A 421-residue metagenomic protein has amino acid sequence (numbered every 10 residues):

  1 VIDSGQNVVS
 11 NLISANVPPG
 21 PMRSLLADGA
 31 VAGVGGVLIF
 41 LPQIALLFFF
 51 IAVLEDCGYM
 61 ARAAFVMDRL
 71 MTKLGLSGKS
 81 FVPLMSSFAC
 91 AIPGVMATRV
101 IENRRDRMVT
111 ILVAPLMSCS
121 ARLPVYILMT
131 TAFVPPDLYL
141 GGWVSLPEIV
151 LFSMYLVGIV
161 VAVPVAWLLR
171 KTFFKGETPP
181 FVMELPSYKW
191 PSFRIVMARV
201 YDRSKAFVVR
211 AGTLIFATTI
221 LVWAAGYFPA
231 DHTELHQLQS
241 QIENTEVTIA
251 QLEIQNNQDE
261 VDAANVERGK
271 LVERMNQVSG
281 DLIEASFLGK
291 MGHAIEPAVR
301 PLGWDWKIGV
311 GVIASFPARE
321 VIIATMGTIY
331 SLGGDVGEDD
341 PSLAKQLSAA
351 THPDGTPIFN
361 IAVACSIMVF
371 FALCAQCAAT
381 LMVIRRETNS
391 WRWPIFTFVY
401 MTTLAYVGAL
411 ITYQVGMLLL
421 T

Functional and structural regions predicted by a protein language model:
V1-A30, V34, L74, V95-T110 (+1 more regions): Extended, low-charge hydrophobic alpha-helical regions
S4, V8, L12, A61-A89 (+2 more regions): Juxtamembrane inter-helical linkers in multi-pass membrane proteins
S4, V8, L12-I13, V17 (+6 more regions): Core transmembrane alpha-helical segments of multi-pass membrane transporters/permeases
L38-L54, M60, L74-V134, F371-A379: Transmembrane alpha-helix detector for multi-pass membrane proteins
L47, A114, G141-V157, V161 (+7 more regions): Alpha-helical transmembrane segments of multi-pass inner-membrane proteins, especially transporters/permeases
L47-A52, T130-F133, M154-L168, A217-Y227 (+2 more regions): Hydrophobic core segments of alpha-helical transmembrane domains in multi-pass membrane transport and ion-translocation
E102, L116, S120-V150, A379-S390 (+1 more regions): Transmembrane helix-loop junctions at the membrane interface of multipass transporters and ion channels
W143, A166, R170-P180, Y188-Q251 (+2 more regions): Long hydrophobic segments that form regular secondary structure
